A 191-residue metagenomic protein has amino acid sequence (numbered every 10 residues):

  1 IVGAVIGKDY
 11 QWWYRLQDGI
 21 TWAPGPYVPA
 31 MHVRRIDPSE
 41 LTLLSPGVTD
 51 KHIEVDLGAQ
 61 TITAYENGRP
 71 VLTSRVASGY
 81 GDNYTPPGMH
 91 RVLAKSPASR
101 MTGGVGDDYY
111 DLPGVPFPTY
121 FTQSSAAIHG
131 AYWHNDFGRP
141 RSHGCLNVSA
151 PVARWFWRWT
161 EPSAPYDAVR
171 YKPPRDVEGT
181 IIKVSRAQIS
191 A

Functional and structural regions predicted by a protein language model:
I1-A30: SH3/SH3-like beta-barrel superfamily modules
I1-V5, V92, P118: A structural signal for short, hydrophobic beta-strand segments that form beta-sheets in beta-rich/all-beta domains
V5, D18-I20, H32, A59 (+6 more regions): A mature extracytoplasmic/lumenal domain signature
D9-Q11, V55-Q60, P113-V115, V177-E178: A short, compositionally biased
R35-G81: A structural motif detector for short, solvent-exposed N-terminal "entry" segments of globular domains
D37, L44-V48, L72, Y80-M89 (+1 more regions): Exported/periplasmic cell-wall-interacting domains
V55, T61-T63, G88, L93 (+1 more regions): Long, low-complexity hydrophobic alpha-helices enriched in A/L/V/I and glycine
